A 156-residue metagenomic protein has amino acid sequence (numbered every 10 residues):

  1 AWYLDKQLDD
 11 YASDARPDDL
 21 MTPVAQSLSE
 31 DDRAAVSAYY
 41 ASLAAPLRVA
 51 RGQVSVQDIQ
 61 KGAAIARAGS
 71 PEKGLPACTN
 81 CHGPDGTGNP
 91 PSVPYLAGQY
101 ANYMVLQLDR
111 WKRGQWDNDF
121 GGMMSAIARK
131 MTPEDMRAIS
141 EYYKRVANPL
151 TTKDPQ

Functional and structural regions predicted by a protein language model:
A1-D18, T22-L28, T79, G83-R113 (+1 more regions): Gly/Gly-Pro-rich "capping" loops immediately C-terminal to redox-active cysteine motifs in periplasmic/lumenal
A1-Y3, Y11-M21, L28-A35, A44-G52 (+3 more regions): Short sequence/structural segments immediately N-terminal
K6, A38, Q60, A64 (+2 more regions): Replace "anionic and nucleotidyl ligands
Q26-V49, N102, A126-P155: C-terminal capping alpha-helices of c-type cytochrome domains
E30-D32, V56, A66-P71, T79 (+1 more regions): C-type cytochrome heme-c attachment and multiheme electron-transfer modules
V36, L75-D85, I139: The canonical Cys-X-X-Cys-His
S42-P71, N89, N148, T152-Q156: Electrostatic cytochrome c docking/interface patches
